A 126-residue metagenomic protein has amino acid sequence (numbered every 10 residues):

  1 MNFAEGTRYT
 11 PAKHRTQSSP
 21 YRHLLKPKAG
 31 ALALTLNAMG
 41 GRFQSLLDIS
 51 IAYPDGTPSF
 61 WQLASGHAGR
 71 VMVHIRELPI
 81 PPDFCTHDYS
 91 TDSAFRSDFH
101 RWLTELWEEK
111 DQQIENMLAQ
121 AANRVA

Functional and structural regions predicted by a protein language model:
M1-D88: A cross-family acyltransferase "interaction/gating" segment
T86-A126: Accessory terminal regions of nucleic-acid processing enzymes
